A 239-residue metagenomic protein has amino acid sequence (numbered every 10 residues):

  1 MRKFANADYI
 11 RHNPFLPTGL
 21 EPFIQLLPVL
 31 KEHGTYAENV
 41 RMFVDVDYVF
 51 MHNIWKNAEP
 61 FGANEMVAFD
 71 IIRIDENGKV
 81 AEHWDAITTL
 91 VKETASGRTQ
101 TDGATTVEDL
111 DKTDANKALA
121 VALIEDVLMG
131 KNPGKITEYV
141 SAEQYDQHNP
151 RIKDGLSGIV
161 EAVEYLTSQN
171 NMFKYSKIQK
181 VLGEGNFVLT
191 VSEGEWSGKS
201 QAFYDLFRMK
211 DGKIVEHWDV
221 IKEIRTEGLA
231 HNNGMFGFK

Functional and structural regions predicted by a protein language model:
M1-K239: C-terminal and inter-domain tail/linker signature
